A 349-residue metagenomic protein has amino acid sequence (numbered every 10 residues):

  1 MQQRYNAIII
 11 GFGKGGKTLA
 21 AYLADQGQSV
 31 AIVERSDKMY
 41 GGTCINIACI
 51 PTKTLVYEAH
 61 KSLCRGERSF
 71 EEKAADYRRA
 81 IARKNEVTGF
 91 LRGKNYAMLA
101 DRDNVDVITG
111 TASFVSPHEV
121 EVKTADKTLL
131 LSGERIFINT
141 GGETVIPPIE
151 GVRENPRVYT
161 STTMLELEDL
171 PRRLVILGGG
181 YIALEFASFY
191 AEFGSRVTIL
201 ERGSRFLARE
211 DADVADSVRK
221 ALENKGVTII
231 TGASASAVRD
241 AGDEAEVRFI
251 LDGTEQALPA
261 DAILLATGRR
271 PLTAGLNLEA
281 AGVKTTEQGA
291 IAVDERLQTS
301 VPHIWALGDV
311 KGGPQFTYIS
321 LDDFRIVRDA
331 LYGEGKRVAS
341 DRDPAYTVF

Functional and structural regions predicted by a protein language model:
M1-G13, L170-G180: Beta1/beta-strand and adjacent pyrophosphate-binding region of the FAD-binding site in flavoprotein oxidoreductases
Q2-Y5, Y22-Q28, E34-L170, T198 (+6 more regions): Glycine-rich flavin
Y5-I32, A183-E192: N-terminal Rossmann-like FAD-binding beta1-loop-alpha1 element of flavoenzymes
I8-I10, A112, L131-G141, I176-L177 (+3 more regions): Short hydrophobic core segments
I10-F12, R35, G179, R202 (+1 more regions): Cofactor-binding loop segments of dinucleotide-utilizing enzymes, especially the Rossmann-like FAD- and NAD(P)+-binding
C49, T140-R196, L200, T228 (+3 more regions): Glycine-rich dinucleotide-binding loop and its adjacent helix/turn
T111-S113, G180, A233-S234: Conserved acidic residues
E154-L170, A257-V338: FAD-site-proximal beta/loop scaffold in flavoenzymes
